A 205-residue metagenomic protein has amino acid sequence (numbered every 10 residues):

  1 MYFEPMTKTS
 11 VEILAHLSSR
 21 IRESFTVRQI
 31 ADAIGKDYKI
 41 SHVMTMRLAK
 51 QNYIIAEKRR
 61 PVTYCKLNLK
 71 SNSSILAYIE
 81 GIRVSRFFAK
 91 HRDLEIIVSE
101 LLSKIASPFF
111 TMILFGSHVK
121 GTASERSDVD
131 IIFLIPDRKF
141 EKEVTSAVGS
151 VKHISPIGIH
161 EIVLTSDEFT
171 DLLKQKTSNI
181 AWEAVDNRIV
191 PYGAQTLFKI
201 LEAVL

Functional and structural regions predicted by a protein language model:
M1-P108, K120-E125, I135-L205: Catalytic core of pol beta-like nucleotidyltransferases
F110-H118: Short helix-loop-helix/strand-helix junction enriched in hydrophobic and basic residues
D130-I132: Short, well-ordered beta-strand segments
